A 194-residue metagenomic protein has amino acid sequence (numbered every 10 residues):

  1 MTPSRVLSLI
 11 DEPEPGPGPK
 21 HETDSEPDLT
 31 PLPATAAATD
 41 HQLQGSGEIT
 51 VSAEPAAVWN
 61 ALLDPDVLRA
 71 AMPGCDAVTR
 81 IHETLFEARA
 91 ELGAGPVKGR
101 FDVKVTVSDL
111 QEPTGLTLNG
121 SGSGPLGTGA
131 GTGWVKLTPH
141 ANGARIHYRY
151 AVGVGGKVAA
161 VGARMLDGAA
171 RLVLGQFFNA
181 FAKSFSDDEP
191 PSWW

Functional and structural regions predicted by a protein language model:
T2-L85, G93, A180, D187 (+1 more regions): Hydrophobic ligand-binding cavity/cleft-lining segments
P3-V6, G120-L172: Beta-strand/loop substructures that line and gate deep hydrophobic ligand-binding cavities in soluble
I10-D11, F101, P139: Charged, low-complexity N-terminal segments of organelle-associated membrane proteins
S46, R100-K104, T128-G133: Short, surface-exposed coil-to-beta transition loops
E48-T50, T79, T106, K136-T138 (+1 more regions): Generic structural detector for well-ordered beta-strands
E54, E83, E112, H140-G143: Short strand-connecting beta-turns/loops that link adjacent beta-strands
T79-G122: Glycine-rich portal/gate segments that line the openings of hydrophobic small-molecule binding cavities
A170-S186: Short amphipathic alpha-helical signal-transduction/dimerization elements
